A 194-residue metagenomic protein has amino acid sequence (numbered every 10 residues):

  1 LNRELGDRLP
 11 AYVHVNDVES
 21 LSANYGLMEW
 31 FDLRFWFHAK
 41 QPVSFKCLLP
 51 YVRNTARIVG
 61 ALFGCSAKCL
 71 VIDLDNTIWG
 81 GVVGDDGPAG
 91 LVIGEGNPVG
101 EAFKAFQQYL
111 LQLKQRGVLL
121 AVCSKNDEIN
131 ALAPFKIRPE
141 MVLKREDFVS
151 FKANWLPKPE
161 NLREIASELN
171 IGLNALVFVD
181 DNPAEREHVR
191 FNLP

Functional and structural regions predicted by a protein language model:
L1-L5, V179, P183-E185, N192-P194: Hydrophobic or amphipathic alpha-helical targeting/insertion segments
L1-V71, I78-W79, G84-D85, A89: Extracellular glycan-modifying ectodomains
L9-A11, E146-D147, N192-P194: Short, structured coil segments at secondary-structure junctions
V13, F148-V149, L176: Short, conserved active-site loop motifs that form the nucleotide-linked donor/cofactor pocket
A39-K46, L91-G100, G172: The substrate-binding groove and active-site-proximal loops of carbohydrate-active enzymes, especially glycoside
C69-V71, D75-E160: Alpha-helical substrate-recognition element adjacent to the catalytic core
K136-E140, E168-N170, R190-P194: Short, surface-exposed basic-aromatic patches at helix termini and helix-loop junctions that form
L162-P183, V189: Conserved Lys-Pro-Asp/Glu-containing loop-to-beta segment of HAD-superfamily phosphomonoesterases, centered on
